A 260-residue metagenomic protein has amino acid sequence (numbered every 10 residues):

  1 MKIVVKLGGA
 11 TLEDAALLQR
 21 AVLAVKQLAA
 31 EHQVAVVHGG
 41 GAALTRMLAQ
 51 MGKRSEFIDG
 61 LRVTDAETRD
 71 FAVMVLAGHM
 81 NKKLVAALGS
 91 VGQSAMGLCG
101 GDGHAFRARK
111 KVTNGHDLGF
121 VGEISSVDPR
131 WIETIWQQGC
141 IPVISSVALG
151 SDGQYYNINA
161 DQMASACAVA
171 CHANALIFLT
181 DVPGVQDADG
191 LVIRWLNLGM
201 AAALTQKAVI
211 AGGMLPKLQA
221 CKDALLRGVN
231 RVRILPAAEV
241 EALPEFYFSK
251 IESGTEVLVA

Functional and structural regions predicted by a protein language model:
M1-A260: C-terminal catalytic "cap/lid" subdomain
